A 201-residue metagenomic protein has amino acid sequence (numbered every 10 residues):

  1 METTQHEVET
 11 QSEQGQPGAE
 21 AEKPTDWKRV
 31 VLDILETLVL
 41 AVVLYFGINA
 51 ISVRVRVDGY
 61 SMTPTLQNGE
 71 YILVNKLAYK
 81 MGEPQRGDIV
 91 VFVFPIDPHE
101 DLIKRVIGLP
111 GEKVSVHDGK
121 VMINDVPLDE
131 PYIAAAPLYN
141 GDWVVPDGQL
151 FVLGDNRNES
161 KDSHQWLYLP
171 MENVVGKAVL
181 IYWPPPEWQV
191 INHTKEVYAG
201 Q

Functional and structural regions predicted by a protein language model:
M1-Q201: Extended hydrophobic leader/signal-anchor segments used for secretion and membrane insertion
